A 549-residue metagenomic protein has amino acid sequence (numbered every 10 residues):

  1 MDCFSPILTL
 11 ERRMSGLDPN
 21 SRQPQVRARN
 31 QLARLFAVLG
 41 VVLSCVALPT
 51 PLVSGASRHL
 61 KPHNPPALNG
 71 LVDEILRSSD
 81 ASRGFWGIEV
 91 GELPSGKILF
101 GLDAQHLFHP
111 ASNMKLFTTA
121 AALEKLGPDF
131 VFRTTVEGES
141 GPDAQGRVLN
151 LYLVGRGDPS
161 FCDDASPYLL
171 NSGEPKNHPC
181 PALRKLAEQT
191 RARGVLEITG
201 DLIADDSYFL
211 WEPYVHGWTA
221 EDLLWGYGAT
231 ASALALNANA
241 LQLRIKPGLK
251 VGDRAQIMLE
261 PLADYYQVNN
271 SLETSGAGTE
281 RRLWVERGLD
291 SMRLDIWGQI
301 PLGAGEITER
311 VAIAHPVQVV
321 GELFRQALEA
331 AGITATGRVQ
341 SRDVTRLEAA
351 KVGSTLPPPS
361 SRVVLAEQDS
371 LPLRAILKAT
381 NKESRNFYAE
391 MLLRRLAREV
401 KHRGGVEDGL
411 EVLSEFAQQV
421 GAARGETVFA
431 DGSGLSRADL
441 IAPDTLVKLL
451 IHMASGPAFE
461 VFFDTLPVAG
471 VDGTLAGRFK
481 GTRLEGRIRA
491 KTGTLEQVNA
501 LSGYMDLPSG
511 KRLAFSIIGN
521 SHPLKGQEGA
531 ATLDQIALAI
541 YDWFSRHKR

Functional and structural regions predicted by a protein language model:
M1-A33: N-terminal secretory signal peptides that target proteins for export/translocation
F36-A47: Bacterial N-terminal signal peptides
V42, L52-V53: Cleavable N-terminal signal peptides
G55-S78, E124-R424, P508-S509, A539-R549: Conserved serine DD-peptidase/penicillin-binding transpeptidase domain and beta-lactam-recognizing active-site
R77-L102, Q340: A short, well-structured edge-of-sheet supersecondary motif
G96, K115-A122, L202, L234 (+5 more regions): Residue-level preference for non-acidic, small/hydrophobic
L99-G101, E383, E390-R549: Small-residue-rich helix-loop
G101-A121: Short active-site loop at a secondary-structure junction that contains or immediately precedes the catalytic residue(s)
